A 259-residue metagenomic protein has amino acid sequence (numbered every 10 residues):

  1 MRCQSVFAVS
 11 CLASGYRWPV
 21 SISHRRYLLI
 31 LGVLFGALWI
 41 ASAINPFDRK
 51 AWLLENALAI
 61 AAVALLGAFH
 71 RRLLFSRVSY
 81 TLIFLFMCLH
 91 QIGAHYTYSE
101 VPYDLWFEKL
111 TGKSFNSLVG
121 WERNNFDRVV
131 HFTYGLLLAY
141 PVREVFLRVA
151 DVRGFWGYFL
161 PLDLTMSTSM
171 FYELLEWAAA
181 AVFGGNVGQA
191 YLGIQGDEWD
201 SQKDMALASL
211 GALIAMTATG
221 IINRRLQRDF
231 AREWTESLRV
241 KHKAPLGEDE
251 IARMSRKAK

Functional and structural regions predicted by a protein language model:
P19-L31: N-terminal membrane topogenic signal
A41-W52, A64-L74: Short, hydrophobic transmembrane alpha-helix segments
S42, I83-G93, Y140, L164-E176 (+1 more regions): Alpha-helical transmembrane segments of multi-pass membrane proteins
D48-W52, F126, S169-L210: Interfacial helix-loop-helix junctions of multi-pass membrane proteins
L53-A64, V129-T133, L137, S209: Membrane-embedded alpha-helical segments of multi-pass membrane proteins, especially the transmembrane helices
H95-V129, A178, V182-Q189, G193-G196: Extracytosolic (periplasmic/ER-lumenal) interhelical loops and adjacent juxtamembrane/interface segments of multi-pass
D151-M166: Internal alpha-helical transmembrane segments of multi-pass membrane proteins
E198-K259: Primarily interfacial, aromatic-capped hydrophobic alpha-helices that serve as membrane anchors
